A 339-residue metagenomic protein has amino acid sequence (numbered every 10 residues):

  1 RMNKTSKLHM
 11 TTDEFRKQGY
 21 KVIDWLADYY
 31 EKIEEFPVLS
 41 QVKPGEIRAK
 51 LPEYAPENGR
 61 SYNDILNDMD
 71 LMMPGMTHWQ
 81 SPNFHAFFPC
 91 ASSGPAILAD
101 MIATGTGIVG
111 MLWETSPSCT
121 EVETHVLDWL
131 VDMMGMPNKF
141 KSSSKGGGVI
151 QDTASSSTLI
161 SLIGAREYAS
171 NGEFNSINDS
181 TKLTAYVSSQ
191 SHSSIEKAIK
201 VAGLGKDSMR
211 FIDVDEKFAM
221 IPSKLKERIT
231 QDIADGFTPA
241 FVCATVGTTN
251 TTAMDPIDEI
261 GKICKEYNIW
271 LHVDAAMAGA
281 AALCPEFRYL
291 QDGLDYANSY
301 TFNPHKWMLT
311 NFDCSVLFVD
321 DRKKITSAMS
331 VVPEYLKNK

Functional and structural regions predicted by a protein language model:
M2-K145: N-terminal entrance/gating region of PLP-dependent enzymes' catalytic architecture
E123, L127, S143-I177, S194-A198: Conserved beta-loop-alpha segment that forms the PLP phosphate-binding cup at the N-terminus of a helix
I160-I163, E196-K200, T252-P256, A281-F287 (+2 more regions): Short acidic, glycine/serine/threonine-rich loops at helix termini
N175-F241, T251-M254, E259, Y289: PLP-dependent aminotransferase-class I/II
M220, E227, E266, M277-A278 (+2 more regions): Acidic/histidine-rich catalytic neighborhood
A253-P285: Catalytic PLP-binding core of fold-type I/II PLP enzymes
G293-K339: Active-site C-terminal subdomain of aminotransferase-like
